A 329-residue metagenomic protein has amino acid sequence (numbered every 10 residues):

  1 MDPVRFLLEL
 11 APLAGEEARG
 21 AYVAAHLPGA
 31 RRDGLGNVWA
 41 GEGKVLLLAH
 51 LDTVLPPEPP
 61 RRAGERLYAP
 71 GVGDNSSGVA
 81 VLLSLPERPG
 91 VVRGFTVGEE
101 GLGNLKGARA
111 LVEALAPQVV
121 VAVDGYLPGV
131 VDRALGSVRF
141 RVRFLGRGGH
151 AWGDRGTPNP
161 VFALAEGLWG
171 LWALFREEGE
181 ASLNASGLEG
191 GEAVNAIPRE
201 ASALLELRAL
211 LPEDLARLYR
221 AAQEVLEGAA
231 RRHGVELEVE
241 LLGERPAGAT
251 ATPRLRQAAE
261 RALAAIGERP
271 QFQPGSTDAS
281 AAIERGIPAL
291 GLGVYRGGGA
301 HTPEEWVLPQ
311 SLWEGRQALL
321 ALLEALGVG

Functional and structural regions predicted by a protein language model:
M1-Y68: Acidic/His- and Gly-rich active-site-bordering loop/insert found across diverse amide/peptide-bond hydrolases
F6-L13, V38, N184-G191, E206-L210 (+3 more regions): A short beta-alpha structural unit
L48-A49, L188, E268-L326: Zn-dependent metallopeptidase/amidohydrolase metal-coordination segment
P59-A69, L145-G148, A264-I266, G297-A300: Glycine/charged-rich beta-loop-alpha catalytic/anionic-binding loops adjacent to active sites
G64-G73, G148-D154, G191, R269 (+1 more regions): A short glycine/serine-rich beta->alpha loop
G71-R139, R143, R176-E177, L183-G187 (+2 more regions): Acidic/histidine-rich catalytic neighborhood of metal-dependent amide-processing enzymes
D154-E189, A196, E213-L237: Acidic-enriched catalytic cores of C-N bond-cleaving enzymes acting on peptides and small amides
A185-R220, E224, I283, P288-L290 (+1 more regions): Active-site-adjacent mobile loop/cap segments within catalytic or ligand-binding domains
